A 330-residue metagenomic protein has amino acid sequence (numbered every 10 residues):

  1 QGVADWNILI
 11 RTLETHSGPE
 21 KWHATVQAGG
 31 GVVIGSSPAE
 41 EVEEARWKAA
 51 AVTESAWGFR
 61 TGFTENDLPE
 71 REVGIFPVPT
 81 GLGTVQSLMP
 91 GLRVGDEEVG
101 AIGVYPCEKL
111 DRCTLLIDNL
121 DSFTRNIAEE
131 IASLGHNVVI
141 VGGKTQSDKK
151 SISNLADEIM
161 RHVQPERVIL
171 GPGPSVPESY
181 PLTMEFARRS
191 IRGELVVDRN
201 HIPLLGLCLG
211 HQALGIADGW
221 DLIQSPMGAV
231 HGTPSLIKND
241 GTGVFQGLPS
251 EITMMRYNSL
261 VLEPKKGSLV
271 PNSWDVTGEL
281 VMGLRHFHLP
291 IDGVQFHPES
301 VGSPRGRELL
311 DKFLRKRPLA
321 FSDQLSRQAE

Functional and structural regions predicted by a protein language model:
Q1-V73: Conserved hydrophobic core element of enzyme catalytic domains
F76, G83-A101, D111, S300-E330: Acyltransferase
C107-C113: A short, charged/proline- and glycine-enriched loop that marks the coil->beta-strand transition at the N-terminal
T114-H136: Short, charged N-terminal beta->alpha structural module
N137-Q146: A short beta-strand-loop structural module common to alpha/beta enzyme folds
K149-V163: Short amphipathic alpha-helix with an adjacent loop that forms part of the alpha/beta core around
R161-G247, E251-T253, L310: Cysteine-nucleophile active-site neighborhood
T242-L289: Catalytic beta-strand/loop cores that center a nucleophilic Ser/Cys/Thr and support acyl-enzyme chemistry
